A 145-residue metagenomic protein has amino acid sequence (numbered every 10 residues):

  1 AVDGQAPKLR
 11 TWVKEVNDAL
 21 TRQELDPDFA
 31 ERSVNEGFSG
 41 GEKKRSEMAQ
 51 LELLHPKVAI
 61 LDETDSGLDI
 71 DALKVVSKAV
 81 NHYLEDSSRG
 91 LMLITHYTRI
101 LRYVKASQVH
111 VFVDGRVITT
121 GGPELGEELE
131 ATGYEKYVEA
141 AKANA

Functional and structural regions predicted by a protein language model:
A1-D3, H96, V113, G121: ABC ATPase nucleotide-binding domain signature region
A1-K57: ABC-family P-loop ATPase nucleotide-binding domains
A59-L61: Hydrophobic residue in the Walker B motif beta-strand of ABC-type P-loop NTPase nucleotide-binding domains
E63-T64, D71: Walker B catalytic motif
D69-K74, T120: Conserved D-loop-proximal element of ABC-family nucleotide-binding domains
V76-L93, Y97, L101-Y103: Conserved catalytic loops of ABC-family nucleotide-binding domains
R102-V111: Conserved catalytic segment of ABC-fold P-loop ATPases
F112, R116-E139: Conserved beta-strand-loop-alpha-helix hinge in the C-terminal portion of ABC ATPase nucleotide-binding domains
